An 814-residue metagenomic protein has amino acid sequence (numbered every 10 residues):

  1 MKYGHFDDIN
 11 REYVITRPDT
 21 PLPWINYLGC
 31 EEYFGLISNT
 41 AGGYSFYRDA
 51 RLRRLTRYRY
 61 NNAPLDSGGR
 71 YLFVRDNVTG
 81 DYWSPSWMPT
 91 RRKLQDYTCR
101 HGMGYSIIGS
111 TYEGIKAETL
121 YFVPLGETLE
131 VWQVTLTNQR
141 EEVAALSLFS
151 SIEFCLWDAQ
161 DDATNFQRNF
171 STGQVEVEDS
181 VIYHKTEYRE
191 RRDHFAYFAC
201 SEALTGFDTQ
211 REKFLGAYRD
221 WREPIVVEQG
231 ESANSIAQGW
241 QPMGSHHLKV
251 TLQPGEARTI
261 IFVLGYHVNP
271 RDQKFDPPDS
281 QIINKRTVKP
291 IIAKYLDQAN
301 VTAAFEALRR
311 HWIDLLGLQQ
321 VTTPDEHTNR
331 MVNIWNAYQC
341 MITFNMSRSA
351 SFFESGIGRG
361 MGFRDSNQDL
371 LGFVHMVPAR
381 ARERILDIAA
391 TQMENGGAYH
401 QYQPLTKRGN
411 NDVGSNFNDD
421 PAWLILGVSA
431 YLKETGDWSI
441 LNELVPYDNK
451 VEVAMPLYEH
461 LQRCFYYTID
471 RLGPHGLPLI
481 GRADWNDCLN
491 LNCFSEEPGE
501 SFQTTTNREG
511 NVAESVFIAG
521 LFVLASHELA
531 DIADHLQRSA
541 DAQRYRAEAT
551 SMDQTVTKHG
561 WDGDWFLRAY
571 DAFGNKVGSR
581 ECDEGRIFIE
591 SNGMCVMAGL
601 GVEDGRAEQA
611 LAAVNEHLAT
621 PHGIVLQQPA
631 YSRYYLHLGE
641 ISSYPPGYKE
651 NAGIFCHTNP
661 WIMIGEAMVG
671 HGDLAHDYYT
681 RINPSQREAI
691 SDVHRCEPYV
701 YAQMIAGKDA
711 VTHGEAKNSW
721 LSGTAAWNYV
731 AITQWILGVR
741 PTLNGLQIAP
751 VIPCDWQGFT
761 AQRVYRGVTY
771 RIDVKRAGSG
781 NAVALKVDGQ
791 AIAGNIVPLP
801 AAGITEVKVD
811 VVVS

Functional and structural regions predicted by a protein language model:
M1-R364, A379-D387, A430-E434, H617 (+6 more regions): Anionic coordination/interaction segments
F73-R75, M361-S366, L370-A381, I385-L479 (+6 more regions): Aromatic-rich carbohydrate-recognition surfaces in CAZymes
K93-D96, Q320-I334, A379, E383 (+6 more regions): Active-site acid/base region of carbohydrate-active enzymes
T137-V143, P270-R271, E434-D448, E528-R544 (+1 more regions): Inter-helical turn/loop segments and adjacent helix faces that build the functional surface of alpha-helical bundle
F149-S151, F166, Y399-Q401, L521-G639 (+3 more regions): Catalytic cores of carbohydrate-active enzymes
S351-S366, G409-N418, Q503-A519, N575-A598 (+4 more regions): Solvent-exposed loop and edge beta-strand segments that line ligand/cofactor-binding and catalytic clefts
P741-I772: Surface beta-strand/loop "capping" patches
V787-Q790: Short strand-turn-strand beta-turns centered on an Asx-Gly dipeptide
